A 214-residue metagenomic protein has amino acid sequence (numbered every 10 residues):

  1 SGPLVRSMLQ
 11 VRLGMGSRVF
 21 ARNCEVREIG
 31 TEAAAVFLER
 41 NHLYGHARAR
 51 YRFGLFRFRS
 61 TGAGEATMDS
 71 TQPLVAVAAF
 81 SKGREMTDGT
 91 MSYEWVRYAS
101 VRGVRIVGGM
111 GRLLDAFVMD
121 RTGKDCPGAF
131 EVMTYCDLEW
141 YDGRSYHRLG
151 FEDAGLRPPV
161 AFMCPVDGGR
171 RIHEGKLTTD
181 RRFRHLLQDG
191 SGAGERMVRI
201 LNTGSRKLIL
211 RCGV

Functional and structural regions predicted by a protein language model:
S1-Q10: Extended, hydrophobic interaction surfaces within ordered domains
M8, M15-A161, G168-G169, N202-R211: A conserved beta-strand-loop-helix scaffold within acyl/acetyltransferase catalytic domains
V11-R18, R181-H185: A polyampholytic, Gly/Pro-enriched intrinsically disordered region
C164-A193, M197-V214: C-terminal "cap" of GNAT-fold acetyltransferases
